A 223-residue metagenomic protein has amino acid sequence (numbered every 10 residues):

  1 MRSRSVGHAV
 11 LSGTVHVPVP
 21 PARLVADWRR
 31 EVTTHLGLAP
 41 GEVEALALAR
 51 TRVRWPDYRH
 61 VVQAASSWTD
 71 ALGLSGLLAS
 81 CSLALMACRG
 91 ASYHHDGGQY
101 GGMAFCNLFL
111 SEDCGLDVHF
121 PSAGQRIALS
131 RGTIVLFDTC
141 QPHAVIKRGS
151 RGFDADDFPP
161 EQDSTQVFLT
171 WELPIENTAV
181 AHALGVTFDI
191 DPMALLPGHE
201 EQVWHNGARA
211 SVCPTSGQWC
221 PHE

Functional and structural regions predicted by a protein language model:
M1-L77: Non-heme Fe(II)/2-oxoglutarate
H8, H16, H35, H60 (+6 more regions): Histidine (H) residue identity feature
S12-T14, S80, M103, S164-Q166: Sequence-level motif detector for i,i+2 pairs with an aromatic at +2
V43-P56, L78-C81, F105-F120, L184-I190: Short N-terminal helix-initiation segments at or just after the protein's N-terminus
D70-L136, C140-Q141: Catalytic core of non-heme Fe(II) oxygenases with the double-stranded beta-helix
H119-E223: Catalytic core of Fe(II)/2-oxoglutarate
